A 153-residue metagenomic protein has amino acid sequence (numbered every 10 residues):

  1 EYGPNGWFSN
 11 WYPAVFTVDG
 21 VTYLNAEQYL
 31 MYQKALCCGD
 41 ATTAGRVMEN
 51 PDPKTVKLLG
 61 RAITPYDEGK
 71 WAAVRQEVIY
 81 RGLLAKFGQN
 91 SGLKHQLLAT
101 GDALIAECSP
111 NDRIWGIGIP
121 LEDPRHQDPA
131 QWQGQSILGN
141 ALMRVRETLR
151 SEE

Functional and structural regions predicted by a protein language model:
E1-E153: Charged, low-complexity intrinsically disordered segments
